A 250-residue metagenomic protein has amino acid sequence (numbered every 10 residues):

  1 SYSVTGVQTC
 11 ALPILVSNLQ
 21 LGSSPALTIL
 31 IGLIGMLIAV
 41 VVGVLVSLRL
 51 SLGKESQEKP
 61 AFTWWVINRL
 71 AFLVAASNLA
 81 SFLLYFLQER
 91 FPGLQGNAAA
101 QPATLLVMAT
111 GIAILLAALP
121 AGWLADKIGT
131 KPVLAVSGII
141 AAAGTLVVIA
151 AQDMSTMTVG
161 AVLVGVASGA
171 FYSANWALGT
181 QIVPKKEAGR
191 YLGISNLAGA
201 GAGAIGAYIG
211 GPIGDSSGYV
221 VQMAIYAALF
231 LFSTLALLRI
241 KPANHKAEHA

Functional and structural regions predicted by a protein language model:
Y2-C10: Single conserved hydrophobic/aromatic residue that forms the stacking wall/gate of nucleotide- or nucleobase-binding
S17-I31, P212-F230: A membrane-interface helix-boundary motif in multi-pass transporters
L21-G22, S81-Q101: Short amphipathic helix-loop junctions that connect adjacent transmembrane helices in Major Facilitator Superfamily/SLC
A117-T130, G214: Helix-to-loop junctions at the C-terminal end of transmembrane segments in multipass secondary transporters
I139-Q152: C-terminal ends and interior cores of transmembrane alpha-helices in multi-pass membrane transporters/permeases
A170-P184: Intracellular juxtamembrane helix-capping segments at the cytosolic ends of symmetry-related transmembrane helices
A188-D215: A late C-terminal transmembrane helix in Major Facilitator Superfamily
Y226-A250: Multi-pass alpha-helical transporter architecture, strongest for 12-TM Major Facilitator/SLC carriers used
